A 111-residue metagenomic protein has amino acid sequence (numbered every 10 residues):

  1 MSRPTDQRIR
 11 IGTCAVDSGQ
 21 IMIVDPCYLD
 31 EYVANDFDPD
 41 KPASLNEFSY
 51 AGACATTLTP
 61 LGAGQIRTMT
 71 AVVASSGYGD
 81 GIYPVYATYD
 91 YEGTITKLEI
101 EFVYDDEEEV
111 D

Functional and structural regions predicted by a protein language model:
M1-D111: Intrinsically disordered, low-complexity acidic regions enriched in Pro/Ser/Thr
